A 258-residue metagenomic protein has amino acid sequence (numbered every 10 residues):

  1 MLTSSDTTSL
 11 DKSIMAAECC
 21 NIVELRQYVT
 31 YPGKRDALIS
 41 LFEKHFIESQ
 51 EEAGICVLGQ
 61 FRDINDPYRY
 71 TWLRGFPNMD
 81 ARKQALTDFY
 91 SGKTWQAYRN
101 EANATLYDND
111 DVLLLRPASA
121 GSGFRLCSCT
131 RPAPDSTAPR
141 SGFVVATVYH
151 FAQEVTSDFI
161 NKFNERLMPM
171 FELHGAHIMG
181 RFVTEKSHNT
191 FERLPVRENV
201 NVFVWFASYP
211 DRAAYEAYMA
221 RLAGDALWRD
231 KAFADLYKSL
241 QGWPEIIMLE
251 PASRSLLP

Functional and structural regions predicted by a protein language model:
L2-D6, L10-E18, A37-G59, N65-D66 (+5 more regions): An amphipathic, aromatic/His-enriched active-site/gating alpha helix that lines ligand/cofactor pockets
N21-V23: Extreme N-terminal starter segment of soluble prokaryotic enzymes
L25-P32, A37, S119-F191, E198-R212 (+1 more regions): Surface-exposed interaction/gating patches
N65-Y68, H188: Short acidic/glycine-enriched loop/turn segments that link adjacent beta-strands
